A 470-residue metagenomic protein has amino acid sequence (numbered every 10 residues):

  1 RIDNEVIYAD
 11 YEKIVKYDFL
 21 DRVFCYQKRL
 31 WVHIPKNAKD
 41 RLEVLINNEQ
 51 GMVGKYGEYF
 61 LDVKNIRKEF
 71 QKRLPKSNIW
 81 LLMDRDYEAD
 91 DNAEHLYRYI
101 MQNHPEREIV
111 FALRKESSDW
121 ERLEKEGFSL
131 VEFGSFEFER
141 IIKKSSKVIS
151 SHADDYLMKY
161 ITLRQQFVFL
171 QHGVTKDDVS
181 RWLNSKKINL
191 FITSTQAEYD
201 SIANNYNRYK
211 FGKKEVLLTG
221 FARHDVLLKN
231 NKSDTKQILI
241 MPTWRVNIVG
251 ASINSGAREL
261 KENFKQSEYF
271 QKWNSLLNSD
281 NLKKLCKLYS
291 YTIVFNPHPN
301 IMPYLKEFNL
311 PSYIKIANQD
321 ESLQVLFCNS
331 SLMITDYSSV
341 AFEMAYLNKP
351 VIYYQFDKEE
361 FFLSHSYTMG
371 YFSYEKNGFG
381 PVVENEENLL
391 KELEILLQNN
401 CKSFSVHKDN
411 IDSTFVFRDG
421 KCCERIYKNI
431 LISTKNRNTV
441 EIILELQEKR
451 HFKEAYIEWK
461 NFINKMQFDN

Functional and structural regions predicted by a protein language model:
R1-N78: Basic, ligand-binding patches in group-transfer machinery, especially extracytoplasmic/periplasmic segments
G51-I66, R164, S180, N184-Q266 (+2 more regions): A nucleotide-sugar donor-handling region in carbohydrate enzymes
F70-K76, E386-N470: C-terminal amphipathic helix plus adjacent low-complexity, charged tail appended to glycosyltransferase catalytic
N78-L227: Active-site and donor-binding regions of nucleotide-sugar-utilizing enzymes
D90-H104, A222-E307, P381-V383, R418: Conserved catalytic-core segment of nucleotide-activated headgroup transferases in glycan assembly
V131-S145, V294, P299-F342, L347: Donor nucleotide-activated moiety binding/catalytic core segment of transferases that use nucleotide-activated donors
V148-Q171, D320-H365: A donor-sugar binding/catalytic signature common to diverse glycosyltransferases and related nucleotide-sugar
S185, K213, K306-S312, Y337-F415: Catalytic binding pocket for nucleotide-activated donors in carbohydrate/polymer assembly enzymes
